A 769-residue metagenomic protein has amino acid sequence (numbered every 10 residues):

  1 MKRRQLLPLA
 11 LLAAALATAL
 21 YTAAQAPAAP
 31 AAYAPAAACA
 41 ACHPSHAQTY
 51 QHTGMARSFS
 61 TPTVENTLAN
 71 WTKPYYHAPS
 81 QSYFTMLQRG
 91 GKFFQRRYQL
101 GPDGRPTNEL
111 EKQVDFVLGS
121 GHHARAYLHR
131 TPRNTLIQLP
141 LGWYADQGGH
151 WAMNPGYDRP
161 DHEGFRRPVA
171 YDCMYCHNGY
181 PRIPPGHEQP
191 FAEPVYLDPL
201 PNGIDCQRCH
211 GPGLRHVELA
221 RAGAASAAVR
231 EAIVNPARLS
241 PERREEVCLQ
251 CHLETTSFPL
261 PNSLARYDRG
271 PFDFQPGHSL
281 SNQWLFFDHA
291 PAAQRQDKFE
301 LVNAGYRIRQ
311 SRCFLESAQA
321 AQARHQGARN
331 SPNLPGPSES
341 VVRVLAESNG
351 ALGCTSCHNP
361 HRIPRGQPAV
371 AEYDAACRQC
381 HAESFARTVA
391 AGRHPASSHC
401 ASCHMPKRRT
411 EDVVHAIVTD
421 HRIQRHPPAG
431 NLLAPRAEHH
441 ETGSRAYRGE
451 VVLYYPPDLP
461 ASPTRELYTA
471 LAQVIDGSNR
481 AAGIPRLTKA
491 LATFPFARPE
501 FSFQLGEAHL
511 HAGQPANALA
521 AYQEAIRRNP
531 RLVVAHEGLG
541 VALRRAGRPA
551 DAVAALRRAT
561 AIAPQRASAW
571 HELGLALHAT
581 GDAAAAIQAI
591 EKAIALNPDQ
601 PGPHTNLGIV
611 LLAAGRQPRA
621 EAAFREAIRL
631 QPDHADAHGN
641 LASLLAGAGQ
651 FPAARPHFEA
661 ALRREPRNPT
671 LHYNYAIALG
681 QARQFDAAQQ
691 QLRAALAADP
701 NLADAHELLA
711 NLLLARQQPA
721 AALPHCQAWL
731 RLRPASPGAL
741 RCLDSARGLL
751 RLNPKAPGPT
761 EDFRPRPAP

Functional and structural regions predicted by a protein language model:
L9-A19: Bacterial N-terminal signal peptides
P27, A37, S45-S120, A126-T131 (+2 more regions): Primarily the internal scaffold of c-type cytochrome electron-transfer domains, especially repeated/multiheme c-type
P460-F496, Q504-H511: Alpha-helical segment of the N-proximal tetratricopeptide repeat
S462, A497-R498, L532, R566 (+5 more regions): Residue-level recognition of tetratricopeptide repeat
N479-R486, H511-E524, R545-R558, S568 (+9 more regions): Structural signature of tandem alpha-helical TPR/SEL1-like repeats, specifically the intra-repeat loop/turn
T493-F494, R528, I562, L596 (+4 more regions): Structural marker of alpha-solenoid helical repeat scaffolds
F503-E507, V534-R544, S568-A579, G602-L612 (+4 more regions): Conserved alpha-helical positions within TPR/SEL1-like repeat arrays
N711, P737-N753: TPR/TPR-like alpha-solenoid helical repeat scaffolds
